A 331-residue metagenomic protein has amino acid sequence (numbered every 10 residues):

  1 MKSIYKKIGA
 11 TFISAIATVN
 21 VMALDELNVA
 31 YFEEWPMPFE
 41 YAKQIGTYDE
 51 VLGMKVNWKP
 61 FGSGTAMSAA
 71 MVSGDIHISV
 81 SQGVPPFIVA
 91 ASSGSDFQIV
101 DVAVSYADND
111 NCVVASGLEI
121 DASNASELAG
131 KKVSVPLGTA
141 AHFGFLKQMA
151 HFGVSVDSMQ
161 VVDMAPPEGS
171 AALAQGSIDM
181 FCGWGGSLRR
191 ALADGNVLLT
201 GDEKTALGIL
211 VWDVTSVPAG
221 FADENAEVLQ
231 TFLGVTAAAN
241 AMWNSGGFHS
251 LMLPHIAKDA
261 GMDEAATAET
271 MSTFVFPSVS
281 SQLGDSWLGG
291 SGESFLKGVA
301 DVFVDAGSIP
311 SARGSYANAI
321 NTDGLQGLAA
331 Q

Functional and structural regions predicted by a protein language model:
M1-G9: Bacterial N-terminal signal peptides that target proteins for export
T18-N20: N-terminal signal peptide c-region/cleavage motif recognized by signal peptidases
L24-S155, Q160-D163, D179-C182, G201 (+1 more regions): Short, glycine-/small- and polar/acidic-enriched structural segments that line small-molecule recognition paths
P36, I45, S68, V72 (+12 more regions): Extracytoplasmic/secreted envelope proteins and their assembly/folding machinery, especially bacterial periplasmic
D49-G53, I120, K204-L207, V279-E293: Short, solvent-exposed loop/beta-turn-alpha elements that line the ligand-binding surface or hinge of extracytoplasmic
P167-A260: Pocket-lining segment of extracytoplasmic ligand-binding domains
D223-S308: Secondary-structure end/capping motifs
L296-Q331: Conserved C-terminal helix/tail region of periplasmic/extracytoplasmic solute-binding proteins
